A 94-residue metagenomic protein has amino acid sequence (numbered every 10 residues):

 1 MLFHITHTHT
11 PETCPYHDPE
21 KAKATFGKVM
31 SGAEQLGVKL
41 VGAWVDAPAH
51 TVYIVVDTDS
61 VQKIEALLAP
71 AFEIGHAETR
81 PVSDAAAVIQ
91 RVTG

Functional and structural regions predicted by a protein language model:
M1-Q35, K39-V41, V45-H50, Q62 (+1 more regions): Short S/T/G/P-rich N-terminal loop/turn motif that feeds into the first structured element of a domain
T8, V55-D57: Short hydrophobic/aromatic beta-strand micro-patches that form the beta-sheet surface supporting nucleotide- or nucleic
T13-C14, E73-G75: A short local loop/turn or secondary-structure capping micro-motif enriched for an aromatic residue
G27, T58, E78-P81: Juxtamembrane helix-loop transition sites at the ends of transmembrane segments in multi-pass membrane proteins
T51-Y53, H76: Short active-site oxyanion
D57-T58, P70: Conserved catalytic core of Hanks-type protein kinase domains
I64-F72: Short amphipathic alpha-helices in soluble, non-transmembrane regions that often serve as interface/regulatory elements
I74-A86: Conserved short beta-strand edge segments in small beta-sheet-based binding/regulatory domains
